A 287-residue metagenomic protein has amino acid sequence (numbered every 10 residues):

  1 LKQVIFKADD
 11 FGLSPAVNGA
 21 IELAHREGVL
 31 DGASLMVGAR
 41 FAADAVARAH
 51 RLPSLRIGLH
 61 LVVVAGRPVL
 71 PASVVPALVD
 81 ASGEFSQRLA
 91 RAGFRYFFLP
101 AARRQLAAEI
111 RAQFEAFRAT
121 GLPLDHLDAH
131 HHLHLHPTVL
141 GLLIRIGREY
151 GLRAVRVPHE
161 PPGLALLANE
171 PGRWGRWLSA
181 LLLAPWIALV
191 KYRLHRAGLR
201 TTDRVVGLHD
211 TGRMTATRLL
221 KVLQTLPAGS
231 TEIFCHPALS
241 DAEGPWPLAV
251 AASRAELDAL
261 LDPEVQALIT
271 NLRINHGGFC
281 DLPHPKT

Functional and structural regions predicted by a protein language model:
L1-I5, P15-H126, P137-T287: Terminal accessory/targeting
A8-G12: DG-centered beta-turn motif at the end of beta-strands
A129-H131: Active-site histidine-anchored catalytic micro-motif
